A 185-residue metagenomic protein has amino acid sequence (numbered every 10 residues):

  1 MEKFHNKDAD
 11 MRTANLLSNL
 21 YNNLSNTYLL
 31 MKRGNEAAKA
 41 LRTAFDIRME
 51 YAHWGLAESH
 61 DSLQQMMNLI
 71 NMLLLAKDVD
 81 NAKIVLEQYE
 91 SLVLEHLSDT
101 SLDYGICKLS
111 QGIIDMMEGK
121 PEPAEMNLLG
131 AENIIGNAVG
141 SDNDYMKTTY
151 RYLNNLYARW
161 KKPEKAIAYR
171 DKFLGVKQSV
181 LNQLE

Functional and structural regions predicted by a protein language model:
K3-M11, E50-A57, E95-D99, N137-S141 (+1 more regions): Short coil/turn linkers that connect adjacent helices within long alpha-helical scaffolds, especially alpha-solenoid
M11-L30, A57-L75, L102-I113, Y145-N155: Conserved alpha-helical positions within TPR/SEL1-like repeat arrays
R12, V79, Q88, P121: Glycan-recognition and catalytic cores of secretory/periplasmic carbohydrate-active enzymes
I113, M117-K120, M126-L129: Helix-coil-helix junctions within alpha-helical repeat/solenoid scaffolds
S141, K147, N154-E185: Hydrophobic positions within repeat-based interaction scaffolds
